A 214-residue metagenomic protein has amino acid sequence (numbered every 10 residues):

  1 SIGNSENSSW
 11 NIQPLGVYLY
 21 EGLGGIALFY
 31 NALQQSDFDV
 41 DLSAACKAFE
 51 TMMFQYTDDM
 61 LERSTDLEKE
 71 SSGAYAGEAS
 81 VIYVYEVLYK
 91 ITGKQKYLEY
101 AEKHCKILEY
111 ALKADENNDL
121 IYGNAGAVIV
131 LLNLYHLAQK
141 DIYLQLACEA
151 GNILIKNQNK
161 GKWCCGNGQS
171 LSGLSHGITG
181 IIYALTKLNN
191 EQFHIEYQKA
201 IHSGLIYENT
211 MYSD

Functional and structural regions predicted by a protein language model:
S1-D214: Glycan-recognition and catalytic cores of secretory/periplasmic carbohydrate-active enzymes
